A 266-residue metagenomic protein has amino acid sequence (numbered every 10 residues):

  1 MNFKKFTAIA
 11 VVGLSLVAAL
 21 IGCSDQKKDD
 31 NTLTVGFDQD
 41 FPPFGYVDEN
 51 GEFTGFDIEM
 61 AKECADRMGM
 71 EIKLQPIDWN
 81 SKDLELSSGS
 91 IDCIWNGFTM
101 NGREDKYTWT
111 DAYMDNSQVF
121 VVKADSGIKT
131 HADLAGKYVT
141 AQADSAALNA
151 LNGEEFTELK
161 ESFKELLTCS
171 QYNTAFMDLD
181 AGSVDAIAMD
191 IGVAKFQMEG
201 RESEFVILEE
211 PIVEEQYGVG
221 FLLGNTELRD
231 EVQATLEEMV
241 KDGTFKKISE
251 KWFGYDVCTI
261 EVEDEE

Functional and structural regions predicted by a protein language model:
M1-T32, C258-E266: Short, low-complexity disordered leader/linker segments with a strong preference for bacterial N-terminal type II
T32-G55: Short glycine-rich His-centered loop
Q39, D115-V122, I191, K195 (+2 more regions): Periplasmic-binding protein-like
V47, A61-G69, A147-T168, M198-E202: Ligand-binding cleft/hinge of the Venus flytrap
I58, K73-L84, E165-A181, E215: Short helix-initiation/N-cap motifs at beta->coil->alpha
I58-R67, I128, A132-D133, K137-Y138 (+2 more regions): Extended ligand-binding regions for polar small-molecule ligands
K62, D66, E71-D133: Acidic, polar ligand-binding/catalytic clefts
G97-K106, N152-G153, D178-E214: A ligand-binding cleft/hinge motif common to bilobed small-molecule-binding domains
